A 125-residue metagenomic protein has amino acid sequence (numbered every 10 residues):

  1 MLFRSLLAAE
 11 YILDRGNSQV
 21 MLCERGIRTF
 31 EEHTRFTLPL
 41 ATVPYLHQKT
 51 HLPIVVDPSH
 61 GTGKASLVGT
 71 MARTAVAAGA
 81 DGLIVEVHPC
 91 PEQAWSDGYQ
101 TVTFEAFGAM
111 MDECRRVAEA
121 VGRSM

Functional and structural regions predicted by a protein language model:
M1-L2: Short, small-residue-biased leader/transition segments that mark boundaries at the very start of proteins
S5-G16, H33-H47: Distinct, well-ordered alpha-helical segments
L6, R35-A41, S66-R73, Q100-F104: Charged helix-capping and loop-helix junction motifs
Y11, P89-R123: C-terminal helical cap(s) of enzyme catalytic domains, especially alpha/beta-barrels
G16-V20, T50-L52, G79-D81: Short, well-ordered coil/turn segments that N-cap beta-strands
V20-E24, I54-P58, L83: Hydrophobic faces of well-ordered beta-strands that scaffold small-molecule active sites in alpha/beta enzyme cores
G26-R28, H60-T62, P89-P91: Active-site-proximal loop/turn and secondary-structure-junction residues that shape catalytic pockets, frequently
L46, D57, A75, V85: Conserved, mostly hydrophobic/aromatic
